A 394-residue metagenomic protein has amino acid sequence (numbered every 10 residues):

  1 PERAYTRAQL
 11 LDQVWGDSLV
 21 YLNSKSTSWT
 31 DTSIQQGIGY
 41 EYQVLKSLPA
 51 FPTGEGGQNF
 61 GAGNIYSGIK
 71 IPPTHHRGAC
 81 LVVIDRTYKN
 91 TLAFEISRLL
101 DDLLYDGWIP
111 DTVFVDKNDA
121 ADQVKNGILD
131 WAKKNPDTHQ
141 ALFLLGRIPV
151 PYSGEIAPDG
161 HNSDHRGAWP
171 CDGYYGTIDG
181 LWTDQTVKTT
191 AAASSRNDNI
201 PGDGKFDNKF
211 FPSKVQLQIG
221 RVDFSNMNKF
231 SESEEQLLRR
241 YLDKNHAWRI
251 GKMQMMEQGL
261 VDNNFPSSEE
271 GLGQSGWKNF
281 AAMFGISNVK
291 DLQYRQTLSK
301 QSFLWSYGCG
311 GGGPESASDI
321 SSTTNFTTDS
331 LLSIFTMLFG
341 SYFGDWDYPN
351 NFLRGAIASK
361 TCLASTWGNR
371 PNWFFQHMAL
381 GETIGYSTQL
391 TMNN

Functional and structural regions predicted by a protein language model:
P1-E2, T6-D17: Extracellular low-complexity, O-glycosylation-prone stalks/linkers
Q9, S28-T30: Conserved beta-strand positions that form and line the central face of beta-propeller blades
G16-D17, T30-T32, Q36-N394: Cysteine-dependent hydrolase recognition
L19-K25: Short beta-strand segments within Ig-like beta-sandwich modules, predominantly Fibronectin type-III
